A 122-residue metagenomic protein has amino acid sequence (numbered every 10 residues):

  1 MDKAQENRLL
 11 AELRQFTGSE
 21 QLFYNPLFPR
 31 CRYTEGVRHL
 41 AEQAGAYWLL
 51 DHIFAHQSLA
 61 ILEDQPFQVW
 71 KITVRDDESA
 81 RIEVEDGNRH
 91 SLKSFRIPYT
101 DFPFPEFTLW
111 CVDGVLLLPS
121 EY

Functional and structural regions predicted by a protein language model:
M1-K93: N-terminal "domain-start" segment
E83-Y122: Short, compact, well-ordered microdomains
